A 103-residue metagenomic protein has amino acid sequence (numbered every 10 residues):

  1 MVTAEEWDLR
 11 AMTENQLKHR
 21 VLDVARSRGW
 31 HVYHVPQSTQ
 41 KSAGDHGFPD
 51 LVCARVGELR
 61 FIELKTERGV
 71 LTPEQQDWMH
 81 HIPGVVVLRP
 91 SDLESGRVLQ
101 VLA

Functional and structural regions predicted by a protein language model:
M1-A103: Catalytic phosphate/metal-binding cores of nucleic-acid and nucleotide-processing enzymes, i.e., regions that mediate
